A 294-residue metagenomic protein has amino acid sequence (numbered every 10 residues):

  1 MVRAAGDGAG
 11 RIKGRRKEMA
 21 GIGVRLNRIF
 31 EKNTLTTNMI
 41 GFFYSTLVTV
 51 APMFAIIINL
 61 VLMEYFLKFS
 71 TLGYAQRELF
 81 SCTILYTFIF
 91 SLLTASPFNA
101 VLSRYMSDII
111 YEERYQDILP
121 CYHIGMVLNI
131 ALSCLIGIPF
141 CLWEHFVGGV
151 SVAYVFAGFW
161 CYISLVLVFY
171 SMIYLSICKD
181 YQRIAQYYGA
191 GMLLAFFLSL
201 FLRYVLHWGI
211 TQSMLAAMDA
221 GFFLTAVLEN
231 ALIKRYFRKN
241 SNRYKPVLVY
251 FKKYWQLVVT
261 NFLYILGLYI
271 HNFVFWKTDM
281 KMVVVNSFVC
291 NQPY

Functional and structural regions predicted by a protein language model:
V2-A4, G10-V61, E78-C82, K245-L257: N-terminal membrane topogenesis motif
K13, M19-L35, I173-I177, R203 (+1 more regions): C-terminal transmembrane helix end/exit motif
E78-T94, W255, N286-Y294: Alpha-helical transmembrane segments of polytopic membrane transporters and translocases
L85-F90, I130-A131, L142-W143, V147-S171: Alpha-helical transmembrane segments of multi-pass membrane proteins
L93-I124: Transmembrane-helix boundary and interhelical linker motifs in polytopic inner-membrane proteins
V166-Q186: Membrane-interface junctions at transmembrane-helix termini in multi-pass inner-membrane proteins
Y187-K234: Hydrophobic alpha-helical transmembrane segments
A217-Y294: Transmembrane helical elements of multi-pass membrane transporters/channels
